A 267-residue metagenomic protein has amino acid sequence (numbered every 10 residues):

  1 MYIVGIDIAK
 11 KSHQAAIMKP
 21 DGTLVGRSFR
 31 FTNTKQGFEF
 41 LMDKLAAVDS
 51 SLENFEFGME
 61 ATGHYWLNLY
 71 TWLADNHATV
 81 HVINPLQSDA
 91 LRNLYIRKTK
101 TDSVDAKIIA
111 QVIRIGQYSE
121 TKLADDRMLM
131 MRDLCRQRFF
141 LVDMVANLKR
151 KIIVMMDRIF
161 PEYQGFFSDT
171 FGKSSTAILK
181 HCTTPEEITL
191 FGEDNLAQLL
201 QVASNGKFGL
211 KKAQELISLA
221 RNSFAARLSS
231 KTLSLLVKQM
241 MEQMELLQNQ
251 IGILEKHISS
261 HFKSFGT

Functional and structural regions predicted by a protein language model:
M1-T267: A detector of single, family-specific signature residues that are central to catalytic or substrate-handling motifs
